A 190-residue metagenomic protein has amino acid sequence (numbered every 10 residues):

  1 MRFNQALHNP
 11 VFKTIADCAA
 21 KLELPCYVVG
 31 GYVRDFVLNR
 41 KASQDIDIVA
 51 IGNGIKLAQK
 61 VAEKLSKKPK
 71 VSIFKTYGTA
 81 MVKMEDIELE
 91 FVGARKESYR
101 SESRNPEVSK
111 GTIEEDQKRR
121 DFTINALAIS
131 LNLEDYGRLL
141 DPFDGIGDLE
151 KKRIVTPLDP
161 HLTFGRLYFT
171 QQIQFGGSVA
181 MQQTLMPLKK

Functional and structural regions predicted by a protein language model:
M1-K190: Catalytic cores of the polymerase beta-like nucleotidyltransferase superfamily and closely associated nucleotide
